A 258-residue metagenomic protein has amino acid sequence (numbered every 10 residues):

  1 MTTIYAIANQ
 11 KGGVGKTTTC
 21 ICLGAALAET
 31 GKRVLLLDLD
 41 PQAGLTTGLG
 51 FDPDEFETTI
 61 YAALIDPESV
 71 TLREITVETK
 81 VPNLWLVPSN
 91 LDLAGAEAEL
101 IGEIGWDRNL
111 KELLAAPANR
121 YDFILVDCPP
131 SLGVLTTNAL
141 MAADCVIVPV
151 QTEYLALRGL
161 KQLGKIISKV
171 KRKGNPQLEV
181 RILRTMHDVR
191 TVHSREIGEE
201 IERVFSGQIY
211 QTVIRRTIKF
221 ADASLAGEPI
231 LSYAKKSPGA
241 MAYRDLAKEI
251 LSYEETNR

Functional and structural regions predicted by a protein language model:
M1-R258: P-loop NTP-binding core
